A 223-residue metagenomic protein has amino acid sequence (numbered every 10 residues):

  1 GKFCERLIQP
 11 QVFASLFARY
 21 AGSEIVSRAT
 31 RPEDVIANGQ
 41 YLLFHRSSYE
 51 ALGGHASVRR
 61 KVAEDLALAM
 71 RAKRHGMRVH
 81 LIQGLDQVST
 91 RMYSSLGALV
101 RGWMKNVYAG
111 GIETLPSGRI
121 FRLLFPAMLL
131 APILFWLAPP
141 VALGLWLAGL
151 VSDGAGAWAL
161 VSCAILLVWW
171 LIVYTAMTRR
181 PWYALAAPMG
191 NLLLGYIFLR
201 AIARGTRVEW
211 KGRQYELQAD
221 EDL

Functional and structural regions predicted by a protein language model:
G1-Y20, S47-E50, H55-F121, Y215 (+1 more regions): Catalytic donor/gating beta->alpha subdomain of glycosyltransferases that bind UDP-sugars
G22-L43, R60, G84-R91: A recurrent flexible, glycine/aromatic-enriched loop bordering the glycosyltransferase active site that acts as
V26-T30, G111-L130, L143-G154: Intrinsically disordered, low-complexity coil segments
H45-R46, E209: Short, acidic, Ser/Thr-enriched surface-loop or helix-capping motifs
V79-L81, Q87-A98, Y183-L223: Membrane-proximal soluble regions of multi-pass membrane proteins
A127-R207: Membrane-embedded multi-pass helical conduit in multi-pass membrane proteins, especially envelope-biosynthetic
